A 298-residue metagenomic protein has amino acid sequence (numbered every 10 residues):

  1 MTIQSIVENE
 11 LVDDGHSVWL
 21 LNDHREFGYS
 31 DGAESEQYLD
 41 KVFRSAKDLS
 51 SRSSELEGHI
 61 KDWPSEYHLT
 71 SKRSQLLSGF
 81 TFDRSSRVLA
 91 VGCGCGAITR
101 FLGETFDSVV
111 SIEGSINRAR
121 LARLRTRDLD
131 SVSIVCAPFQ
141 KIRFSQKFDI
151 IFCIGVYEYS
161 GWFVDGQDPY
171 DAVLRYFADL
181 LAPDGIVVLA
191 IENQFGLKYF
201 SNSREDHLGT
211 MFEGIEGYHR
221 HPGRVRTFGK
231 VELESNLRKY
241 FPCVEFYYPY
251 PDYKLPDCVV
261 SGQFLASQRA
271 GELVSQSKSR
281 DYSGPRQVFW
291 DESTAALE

Functional and structural regions predicted by a protein language model:
M1-D48: N-terminal auxiliary segments of SAM/dcSAM-dependent transferases
C95-F106: Conserved SAM-binding loop of SAM-dependent methyltransferases across substrates and taxa, primarily the Class I
T105-V132, P138-Q140: Class I SAM-dependent methyltransferase SAM/SAH-binding core
R143-I151: A short acidic, Gly/Pro-enriched loop at the edge of an enzyme's catalytic core that lines a small-molecule cofactor
D168-I186: A short glycine-rich, Lys/Arg-flanked "PGG" loop and its adjoining helix->strand segment in the class I
V188-M211: Conserved class I S-adenosyl-L-methionine
P222-F246: Short alpha-helix
E232, P249-E298: Rossmann-like AdoMet/SAM-dependent catalytic core
